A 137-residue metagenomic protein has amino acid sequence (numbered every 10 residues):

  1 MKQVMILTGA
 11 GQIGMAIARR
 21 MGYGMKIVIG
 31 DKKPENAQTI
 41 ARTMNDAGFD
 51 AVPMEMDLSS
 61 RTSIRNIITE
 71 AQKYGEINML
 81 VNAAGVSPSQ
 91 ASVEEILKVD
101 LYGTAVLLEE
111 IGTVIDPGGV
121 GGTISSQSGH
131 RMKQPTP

Functional and structural regions predicted by a protein language model:
M1-V28: Canonical Rossmann dinucleotide-binding motif of NAD(H)/NADP(H)-dependent dehydrogenases/reductases, specifically
Y23-T39: Conserved glycine-rich Rossmann-like NAD(P)H-binding loop of the short-chain dehydrogenase/reductase
M44-T62: Rossmann-fold cofactor-recognition segment
F49-D50, E70-N82, S89, G119: A glycine-rich helix->loop->beta "capping" turn within Rossmann-like NAD(P)(H)-dependent oxidoreductase domains
S59-G75: Conserved Rossmann-fold cofactor-binding substructure of NAD(P)-dependent oxidoreductases
G85-Q90, T113, P117-P137: Catalytic loop of short-chain dehydrogenase/reductase
I96-L97: A hydrophobic alpha-helix adjacent to the NAD(P)-binding/active-site core of NAD(P)-dependent oxidoreductases, strongly
